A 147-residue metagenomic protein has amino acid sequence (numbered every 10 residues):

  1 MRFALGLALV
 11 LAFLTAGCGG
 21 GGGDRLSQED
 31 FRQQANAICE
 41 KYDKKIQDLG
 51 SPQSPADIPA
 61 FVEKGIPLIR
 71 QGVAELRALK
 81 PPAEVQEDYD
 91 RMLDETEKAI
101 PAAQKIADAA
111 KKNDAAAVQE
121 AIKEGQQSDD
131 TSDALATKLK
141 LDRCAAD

Functional and structural regions predicted by a protein language model:
M1-L7: Bacterial N-terminal signal peptides that target proteins for export
L11: Active-site-proximal loop/hinge segments that shape catalytic or ion-binding/gating pockets
L14-G17: C-terminal motif of bacterial Sec signal peptides marking the signal peptidase cleavage site
G19-G22: Bacterial signal peptide processing site
S27-A110, D114-A146: Alpha-helical segments in soluble extracytoplasmic regions
